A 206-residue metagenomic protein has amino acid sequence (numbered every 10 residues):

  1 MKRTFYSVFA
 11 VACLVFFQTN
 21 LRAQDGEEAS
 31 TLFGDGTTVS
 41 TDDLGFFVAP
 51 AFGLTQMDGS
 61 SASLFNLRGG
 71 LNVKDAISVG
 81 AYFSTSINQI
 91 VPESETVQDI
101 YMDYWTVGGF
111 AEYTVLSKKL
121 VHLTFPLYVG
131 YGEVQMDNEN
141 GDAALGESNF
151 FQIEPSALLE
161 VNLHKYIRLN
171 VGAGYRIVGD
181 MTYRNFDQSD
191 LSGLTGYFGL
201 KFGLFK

Functional and structural regions predicted by a protein language model:
M1-F33: Bacterial Sec-dependent N-terminal signal peptides
A10, P50, L127, P155-A157: A structural signal for short, well-ordered beta-strand segments
A23-D75, K201-K206: Short glycine/proline- and aromatic-enriched beta-strand/turn motifs that initiate or cap beta-hairpins
F46, D75-I153, V161-L163: Gram-negative (and chloroplast) outer-membrane scaffold detector with strong preference for beta-barrel transmembrane
F46-V48, S63-L67, W105-G109, F151-A157 (+1 more regions): Hydrophobic, lipid-facing positions within transmembrane beta-strands of outer-membrane proteins
F52-Q56, F83-Q89, V129-Q135, Y175-M181 (+1 more regions): Transmembrane beta-strands of outer-membrane beta-barrel pores
L54-D58, T96-I100, D142-E147, Y183-S189: Outer-membrane beta-barrel domain signature
L158-K206: Predominantly the C-terminal beta-signal and adjacent terminal strand-loop region of outer-membrane beta-barrel
